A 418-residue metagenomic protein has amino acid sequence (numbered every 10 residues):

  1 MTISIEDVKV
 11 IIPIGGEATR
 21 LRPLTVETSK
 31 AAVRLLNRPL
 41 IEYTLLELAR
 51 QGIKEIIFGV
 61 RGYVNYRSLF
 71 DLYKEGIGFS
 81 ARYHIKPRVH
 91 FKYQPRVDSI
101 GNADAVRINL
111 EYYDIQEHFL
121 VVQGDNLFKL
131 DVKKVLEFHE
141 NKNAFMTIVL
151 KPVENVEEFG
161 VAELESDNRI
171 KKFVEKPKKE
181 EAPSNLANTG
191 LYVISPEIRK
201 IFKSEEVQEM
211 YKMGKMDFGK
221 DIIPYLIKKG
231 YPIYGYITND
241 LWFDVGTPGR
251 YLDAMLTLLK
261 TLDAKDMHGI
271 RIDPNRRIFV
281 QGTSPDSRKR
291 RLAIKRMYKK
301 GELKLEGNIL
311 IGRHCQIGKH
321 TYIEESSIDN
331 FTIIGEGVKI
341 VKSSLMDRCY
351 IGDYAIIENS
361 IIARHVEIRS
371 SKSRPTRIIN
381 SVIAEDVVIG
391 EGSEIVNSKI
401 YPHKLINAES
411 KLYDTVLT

Functional and structural regions predicted by a protein language model:
M1-I12, R20-V26, R34-Q123, L127-K134 (+4 more regions): Conserved N-terminal catalytic core of the sugar/cofactor nucleotidyltransferase
M1-V8, E197, E206-T418: Left-handed beta-helix
G16, D125, T247: Active-site glycine-centered loops adjacent to acidic/histidine catalytic or metal-binding residues that shape
A32, V161-L164, G235: A structural signal for short hydrophobic beta-strand segments in well-ordered beta-sheet cores
F119, L127, V161, G190-L191 (+2 more regions): A residue-level structural signature of the nucleotidyltransferase/glycosyltransferase Rossmann-like core
K129-E205: Conserved core of the sugar-phosphate nucleotidyltransferase
